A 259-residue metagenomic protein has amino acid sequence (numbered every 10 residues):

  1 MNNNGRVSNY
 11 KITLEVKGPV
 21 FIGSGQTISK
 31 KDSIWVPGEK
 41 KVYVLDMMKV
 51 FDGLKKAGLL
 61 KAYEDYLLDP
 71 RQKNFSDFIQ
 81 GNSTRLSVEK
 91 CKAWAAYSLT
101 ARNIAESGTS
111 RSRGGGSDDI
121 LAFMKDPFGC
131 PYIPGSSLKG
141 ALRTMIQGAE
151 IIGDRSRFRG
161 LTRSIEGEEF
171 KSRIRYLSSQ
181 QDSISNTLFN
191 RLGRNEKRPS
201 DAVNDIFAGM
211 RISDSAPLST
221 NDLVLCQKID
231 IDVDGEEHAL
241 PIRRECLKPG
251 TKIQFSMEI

Functional and structural regions predicted by a protein language model:
M1-I259: Small/polar/charged residue-enriched interaction surfaces, especially the RNA/DNA-contacting tracks of RNP/CRISPR
